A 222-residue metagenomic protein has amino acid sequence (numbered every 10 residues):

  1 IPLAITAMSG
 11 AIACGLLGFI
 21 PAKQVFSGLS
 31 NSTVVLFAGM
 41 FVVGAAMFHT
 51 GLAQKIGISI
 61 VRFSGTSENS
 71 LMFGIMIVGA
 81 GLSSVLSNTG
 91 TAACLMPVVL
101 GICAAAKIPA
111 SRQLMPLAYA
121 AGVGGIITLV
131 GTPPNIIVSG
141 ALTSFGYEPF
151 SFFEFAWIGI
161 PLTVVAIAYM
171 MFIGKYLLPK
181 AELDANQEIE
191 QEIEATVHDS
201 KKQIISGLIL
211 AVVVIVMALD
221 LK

Functional and structural regions predicted by a protein language model:
I1, V78-S87, Y119-V130, V216-D220: Transmembrane alpha-helix interface/packing and boundary motifs in multi-pass membrane proteins, characterized by
I1-S9, V25, A168-Y176, K180 (+1 more regions): Flexible hinge motifs at transmembrane-helix junctions and intramembrane kinks/re-entrant loops in multi-pass membrane
A4-G10, L16-S111: Membrane-embedded alpha-helical segments and adjacent helix-loop junctions characteristic of multi-pass solute
I12-L16, A80-G81, G122, A141 (+2 more regions): Alpha-helical transmembrane segments of multipass membrane proteins
A13-L17, G39, N69-F73, I77 (+2 more regions): Small-residue-rich segments of transmembrane alpha-helices in multi-pass membrane proteins, especially helix faces
F19, K23, H49, A53 (+4 more regions): Transmembrane helix-loop junctions in multipass membrane proteins, especially transporters and channels
I75-A80, L208-V214: Hydrophobic, membrane-inserted alpha-helices
A106-Y119, G124-I137, A141-V197, L208 (+1 more regions): Juxtamembrane and boundary regions of transmembrane helices in multi-pass small-molecule transporters and channels
